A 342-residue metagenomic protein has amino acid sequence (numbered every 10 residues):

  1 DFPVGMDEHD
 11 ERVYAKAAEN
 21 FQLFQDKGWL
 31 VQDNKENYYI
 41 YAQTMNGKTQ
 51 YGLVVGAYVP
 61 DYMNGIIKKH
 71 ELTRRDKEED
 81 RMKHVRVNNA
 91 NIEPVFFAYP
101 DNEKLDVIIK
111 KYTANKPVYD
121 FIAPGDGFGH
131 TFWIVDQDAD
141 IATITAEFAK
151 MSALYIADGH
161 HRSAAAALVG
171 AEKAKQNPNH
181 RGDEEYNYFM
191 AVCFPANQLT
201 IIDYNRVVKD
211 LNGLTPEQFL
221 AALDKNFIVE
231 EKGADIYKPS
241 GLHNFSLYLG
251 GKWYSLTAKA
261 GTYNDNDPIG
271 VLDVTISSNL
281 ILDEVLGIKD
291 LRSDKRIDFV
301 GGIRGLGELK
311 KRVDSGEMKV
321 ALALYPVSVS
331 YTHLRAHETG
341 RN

Functional and structural regions predicted by a protein language model:
D1-K110: N-terminal extension/subdomain marker
I67-R74, T131-V135, S152-L154, R206-D210: Flexible, glycine/proline-enriched loop segments at strand-loop-helix junctions that form or flank small-ligand binding
D120-D138: A short, charged helix-loop
I134-P178, Y186: Active-site beta-strand/loop microenvironment that shapes enzyme catalytic pockets
Y186-G233: A conserved active-site cap/scaffold subdomain adjacent to cofactor or substrate pockets
N212-F227, I236-K238, T257-A260, N266-V327: Extended C-terminal subregions enriched in glycine
K238-Y254: Internal, conserved structured core segments that host functional sites
T332-T339: Conserved small/polar residues in nucleotide/adenosyl-binding loops
